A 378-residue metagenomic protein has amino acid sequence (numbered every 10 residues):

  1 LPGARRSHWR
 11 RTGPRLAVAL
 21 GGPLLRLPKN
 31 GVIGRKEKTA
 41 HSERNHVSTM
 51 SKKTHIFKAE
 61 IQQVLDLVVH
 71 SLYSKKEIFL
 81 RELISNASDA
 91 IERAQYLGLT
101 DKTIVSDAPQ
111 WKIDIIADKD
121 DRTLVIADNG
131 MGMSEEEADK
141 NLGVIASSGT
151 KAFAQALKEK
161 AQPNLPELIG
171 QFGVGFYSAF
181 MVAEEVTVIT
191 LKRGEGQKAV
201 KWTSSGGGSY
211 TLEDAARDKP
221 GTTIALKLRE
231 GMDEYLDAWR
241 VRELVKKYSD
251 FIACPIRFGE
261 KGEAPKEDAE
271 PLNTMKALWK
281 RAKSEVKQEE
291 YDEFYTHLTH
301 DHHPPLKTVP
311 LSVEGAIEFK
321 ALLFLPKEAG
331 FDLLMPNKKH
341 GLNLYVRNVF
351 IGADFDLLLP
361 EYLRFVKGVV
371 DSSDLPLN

Functional and structural regions predicted by a protein language model:
G3, G13, G21-G22, G31-G34: Residue-identity detector for glycine
T12, L25, N164-P166, G175 (+1 more regions): Hydrophobic alpha-helical context, especially transmembrane and signal-peptide helices
A17: Short polybasic linear motifs
R26-T49: Short, Lys/Arg-enriched N-terminal segments with co-localized hydrophobic residues within the first ~10-30 amino acids
R44-E230, E234-L236, E243, D250: GHKL (Bergerat-fold) ATPase N-terminal catalytic module, capturing the glycine-rich phosphate-binding loop and acidic
L168, V186-S209, R229-M232, W239-N378: GHKL/Bergerat-fold ATPase module in large chromosome/replication-associated machines
